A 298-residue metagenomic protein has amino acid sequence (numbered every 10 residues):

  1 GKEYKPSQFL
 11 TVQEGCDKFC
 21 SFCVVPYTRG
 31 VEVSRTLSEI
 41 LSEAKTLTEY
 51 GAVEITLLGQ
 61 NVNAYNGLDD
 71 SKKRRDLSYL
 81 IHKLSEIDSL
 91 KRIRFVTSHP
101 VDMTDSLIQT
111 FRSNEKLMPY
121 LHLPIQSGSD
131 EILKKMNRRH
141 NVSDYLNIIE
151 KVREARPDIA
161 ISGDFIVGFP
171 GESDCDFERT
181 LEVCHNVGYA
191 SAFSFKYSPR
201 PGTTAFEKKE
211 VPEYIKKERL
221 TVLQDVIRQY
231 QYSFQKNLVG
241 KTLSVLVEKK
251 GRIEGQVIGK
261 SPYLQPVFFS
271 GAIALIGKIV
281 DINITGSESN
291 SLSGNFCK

Functional and structural regions predicted by a protein language model:
G1-Y65, S106, L121, S143-E154 (+5 more regions): Proteins enriched for Cys/Gly/acidic motifs involved in redox and nucleic-acid/cofactor modification
K2-P6, C16-K18, L117, S127 (+5 more regions): Short flexible coil/turn linkers enriched for glycine and charged/polar residues that connect secondary-structure
C20, I40, L57, F95 (+7 more regions): Conserved, mostly hydrophobic/aromatic
E49-D174: Conserved SAM/AdoMet-binding glycine-rich loop
S89, G188-Y189, T204-V211, I215: Conserved N-terminal phosphate-binding loop of PLP-dependent enzymes in the Aspartate aminotransferase
P199, E207-K298: Terminal RNA-binding accessory module
